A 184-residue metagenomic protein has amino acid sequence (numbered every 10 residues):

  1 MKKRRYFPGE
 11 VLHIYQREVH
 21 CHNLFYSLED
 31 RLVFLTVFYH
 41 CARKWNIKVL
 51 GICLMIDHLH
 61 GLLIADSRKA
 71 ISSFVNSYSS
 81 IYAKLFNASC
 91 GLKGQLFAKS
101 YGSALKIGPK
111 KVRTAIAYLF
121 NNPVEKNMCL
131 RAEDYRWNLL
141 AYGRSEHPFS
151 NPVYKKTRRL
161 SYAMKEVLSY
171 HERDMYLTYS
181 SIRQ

Functional and structural regions predicted by a protein language model:
M1-C53, A65-Q184: Short Pro-Cys-Gly-centered "Cys-loop" motif that presents a nucleophilic cysteine in a tight turn
H58-D66: Short beta-strand->loop micro-motif that forms the acidic, two-metal-ion catalytic signature in nucleotide-processing
